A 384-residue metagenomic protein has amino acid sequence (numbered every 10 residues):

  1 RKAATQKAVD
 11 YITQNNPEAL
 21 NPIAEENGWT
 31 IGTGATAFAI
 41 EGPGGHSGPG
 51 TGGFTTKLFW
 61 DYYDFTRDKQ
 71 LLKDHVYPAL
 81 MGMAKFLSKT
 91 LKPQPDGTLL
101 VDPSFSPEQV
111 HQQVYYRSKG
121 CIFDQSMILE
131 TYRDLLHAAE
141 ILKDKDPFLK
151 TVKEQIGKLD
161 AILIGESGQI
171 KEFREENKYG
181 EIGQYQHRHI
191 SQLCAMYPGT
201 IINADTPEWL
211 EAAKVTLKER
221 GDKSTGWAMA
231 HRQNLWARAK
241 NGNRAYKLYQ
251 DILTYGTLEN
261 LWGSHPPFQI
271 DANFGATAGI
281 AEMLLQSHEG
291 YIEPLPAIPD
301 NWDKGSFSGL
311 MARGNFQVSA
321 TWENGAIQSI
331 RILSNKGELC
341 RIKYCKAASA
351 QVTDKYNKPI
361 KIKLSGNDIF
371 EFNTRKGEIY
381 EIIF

Functional and structural regions predicted by a protein language model:
R1-P17, F38-I40, G44-K69, D74 (+2 more regions): Active-site core of glycosidic bond-cleaving carbohydrate-active enzymes
D10-I12, N21-I23, T30, F54 (+2 more regions): Structural recognition of the beta-strand scaffold that forms the well-ordered cores of secreted hydrolase catalytic
Y11, A19-I40, S118, T131-K145 (+4 more regions): Mature extracytoplasmic enzyme cores
L58-D61, L80, K85-T90, Y197: Structured mid-domain segments that build the active-site/substrate or prosthetic-cofactor binding neighborhood
D68, Y77, D96-T98: Loop/turn elements at helix/coil->beta-strand transitions in domains of secreted/extracellular proteins
G82-A138: Acidic/histidine-rich catalytic neighborhood
D96, N243-F384: Non-catalytic C-terminal accessory modules of carbohydrate-active enzymes
D102-S104, V152-G157, L295-W302: A glycine-rich phosphate-binding loop feature that marks nucleotide/adenosyl-phosphate handling sites
